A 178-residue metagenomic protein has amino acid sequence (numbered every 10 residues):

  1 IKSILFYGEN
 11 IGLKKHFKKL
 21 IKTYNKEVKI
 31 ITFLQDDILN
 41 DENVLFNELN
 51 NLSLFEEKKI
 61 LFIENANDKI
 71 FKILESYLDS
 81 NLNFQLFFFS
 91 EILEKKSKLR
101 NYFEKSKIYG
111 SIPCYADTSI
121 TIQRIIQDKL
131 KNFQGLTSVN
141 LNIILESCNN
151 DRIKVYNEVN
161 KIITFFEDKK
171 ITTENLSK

Functional and structural regions predicted by a protein language model:
I1-K178: Conserved beta/loop motifs at nucleotide-recognition and modification sites
